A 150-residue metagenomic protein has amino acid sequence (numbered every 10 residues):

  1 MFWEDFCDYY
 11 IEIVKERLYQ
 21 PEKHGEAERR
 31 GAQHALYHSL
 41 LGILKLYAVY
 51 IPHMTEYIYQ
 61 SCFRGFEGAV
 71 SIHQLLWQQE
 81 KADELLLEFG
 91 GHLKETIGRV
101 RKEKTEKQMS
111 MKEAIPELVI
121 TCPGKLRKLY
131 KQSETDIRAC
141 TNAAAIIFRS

Functional and structural regions predicted by a protein language model:
M1-S150: Feature 926 captures the class I aminoacyl-tRNA synthetase adenylation module centered on the KMSKS loop
